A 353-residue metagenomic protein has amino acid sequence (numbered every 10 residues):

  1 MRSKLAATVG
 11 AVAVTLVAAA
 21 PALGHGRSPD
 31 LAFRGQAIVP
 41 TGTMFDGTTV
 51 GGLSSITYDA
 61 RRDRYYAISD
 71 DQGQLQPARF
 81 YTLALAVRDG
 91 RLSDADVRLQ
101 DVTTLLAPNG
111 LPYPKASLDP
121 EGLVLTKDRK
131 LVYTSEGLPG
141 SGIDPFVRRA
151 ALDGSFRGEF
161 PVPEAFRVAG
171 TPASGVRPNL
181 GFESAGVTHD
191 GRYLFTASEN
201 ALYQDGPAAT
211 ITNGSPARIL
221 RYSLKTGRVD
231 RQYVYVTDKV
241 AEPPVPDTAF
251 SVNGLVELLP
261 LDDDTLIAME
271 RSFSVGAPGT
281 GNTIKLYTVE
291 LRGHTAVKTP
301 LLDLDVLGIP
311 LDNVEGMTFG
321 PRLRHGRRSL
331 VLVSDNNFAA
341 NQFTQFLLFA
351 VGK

Functional and structural regions predicted by a protein language model:
M1-G24: Secretory targeting and sorting signals
L5, L23-K353: Sequence/structural signature of beta-propeller domains
